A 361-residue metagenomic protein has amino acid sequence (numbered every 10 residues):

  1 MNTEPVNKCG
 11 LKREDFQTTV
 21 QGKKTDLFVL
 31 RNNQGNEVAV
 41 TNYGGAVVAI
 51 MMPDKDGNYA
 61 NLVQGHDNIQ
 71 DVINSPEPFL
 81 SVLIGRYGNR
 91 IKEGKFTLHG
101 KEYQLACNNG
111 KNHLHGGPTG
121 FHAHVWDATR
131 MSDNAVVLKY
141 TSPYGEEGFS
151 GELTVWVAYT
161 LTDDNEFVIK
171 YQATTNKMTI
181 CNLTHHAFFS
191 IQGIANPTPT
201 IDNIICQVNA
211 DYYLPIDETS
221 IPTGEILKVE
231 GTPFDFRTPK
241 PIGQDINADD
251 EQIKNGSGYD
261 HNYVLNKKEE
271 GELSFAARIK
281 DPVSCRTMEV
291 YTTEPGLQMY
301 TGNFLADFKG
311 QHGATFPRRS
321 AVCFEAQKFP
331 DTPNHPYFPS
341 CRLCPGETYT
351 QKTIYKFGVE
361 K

Functional and structural regions predicted by a protein language model:
N2-K361: An exposed, glycine/acidic-rich loop-and-rim segment of catalytic or binding clefts
